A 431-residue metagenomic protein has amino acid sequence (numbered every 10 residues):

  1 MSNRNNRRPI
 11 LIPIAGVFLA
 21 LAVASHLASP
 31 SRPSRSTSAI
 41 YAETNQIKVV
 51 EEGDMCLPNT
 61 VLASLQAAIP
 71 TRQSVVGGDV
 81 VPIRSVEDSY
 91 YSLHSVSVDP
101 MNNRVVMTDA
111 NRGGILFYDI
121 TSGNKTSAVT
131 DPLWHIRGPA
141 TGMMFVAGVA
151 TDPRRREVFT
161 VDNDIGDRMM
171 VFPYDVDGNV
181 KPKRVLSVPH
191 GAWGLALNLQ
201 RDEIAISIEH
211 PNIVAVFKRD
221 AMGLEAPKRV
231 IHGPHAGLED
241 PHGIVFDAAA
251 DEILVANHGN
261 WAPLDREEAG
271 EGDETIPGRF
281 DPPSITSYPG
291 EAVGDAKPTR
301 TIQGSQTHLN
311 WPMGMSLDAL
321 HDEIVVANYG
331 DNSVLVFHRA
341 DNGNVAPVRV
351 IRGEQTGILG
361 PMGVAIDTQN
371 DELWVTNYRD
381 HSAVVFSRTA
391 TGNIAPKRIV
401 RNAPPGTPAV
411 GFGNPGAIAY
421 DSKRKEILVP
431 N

Functional and structural regions predicted by a protein language model:
S2-G16: N-terminal Sec-pathway targeting helices
I12-H26: Hydrophobic membrane-insertion alpha-helices, especially the h-region of bacterial N-terminal signal peptides
P33-D79, K125-T126, D295: Blade/loop signatures of beta-propeller domains
N59, S89, V98-P100, M107-R112 (+13 more regions): Conserved beta-strand positions in repeat-built beta-propeller and related beta-rich domains
V81-E87, P132-P139, K181-L186, P227-P234 (+3 more regions): A short beta-strand motif characteristic of beta-propeller blades
E87-N102, P139-R155, V188-E203, P234-A249 (+5 more regions): Beta-rich, blade/repeat-based domains predominating in secreted/periplasmic proteins but also intracellular
D119-S127, V171-G178, V216-L224, Y288-D295 (+2 more regions): Short loop/turn segments immediately following beta-strands, especially the blade-tip and inter-blade linker loops
F280-P289: Beta-propeller blade signature
